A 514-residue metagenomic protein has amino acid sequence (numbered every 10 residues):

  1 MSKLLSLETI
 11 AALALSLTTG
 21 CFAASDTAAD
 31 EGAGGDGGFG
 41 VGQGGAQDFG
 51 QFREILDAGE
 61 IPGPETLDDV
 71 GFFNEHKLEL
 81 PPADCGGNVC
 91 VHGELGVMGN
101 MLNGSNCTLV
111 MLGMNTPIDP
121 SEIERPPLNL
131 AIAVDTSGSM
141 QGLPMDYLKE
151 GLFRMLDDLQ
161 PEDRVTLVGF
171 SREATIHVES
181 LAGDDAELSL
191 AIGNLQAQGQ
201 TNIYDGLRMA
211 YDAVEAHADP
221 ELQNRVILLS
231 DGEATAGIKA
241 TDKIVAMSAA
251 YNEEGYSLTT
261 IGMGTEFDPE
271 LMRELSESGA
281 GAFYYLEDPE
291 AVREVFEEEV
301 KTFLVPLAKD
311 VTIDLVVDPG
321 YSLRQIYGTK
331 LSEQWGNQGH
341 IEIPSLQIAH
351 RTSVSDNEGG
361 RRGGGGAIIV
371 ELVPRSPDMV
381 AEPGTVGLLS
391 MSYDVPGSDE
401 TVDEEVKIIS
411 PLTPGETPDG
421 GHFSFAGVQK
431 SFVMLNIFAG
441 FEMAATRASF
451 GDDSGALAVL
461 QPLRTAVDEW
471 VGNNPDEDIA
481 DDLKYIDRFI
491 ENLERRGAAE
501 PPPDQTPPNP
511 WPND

Functional and structural regions predicted by a protein language model:
E8-G20: Bacterial N-terminal signal peptides
C21-G138, G142-D158, T166, I176-H177 (+6 more regions): Von Willebrand factor
G87, D242-E254, M263-P396: Acidic, polar loop-rich interaction surfaces within structured domains
V89-V91, N106-V110, P126-L130, P161-D163 (+6 more regions): Envelope-exposed proteins and targeting segments
V134-S137, L148, L167-F170, A210 (+3 more regions): DG-centered beta-turn motif at the end of beta-strands
G138, F153-P161, G193-A197, Y211-D219 (+4 more regions): Sec-exported extracytoplasmic/periplasmic mature domains
M140-L143, T175-E179, D212, A234-A240 (+2 more regions): Extracytoplasmic/secreted cell-surface and envelope-processing proteins
L190-L222, T265-D268: Von Willebrand factor
